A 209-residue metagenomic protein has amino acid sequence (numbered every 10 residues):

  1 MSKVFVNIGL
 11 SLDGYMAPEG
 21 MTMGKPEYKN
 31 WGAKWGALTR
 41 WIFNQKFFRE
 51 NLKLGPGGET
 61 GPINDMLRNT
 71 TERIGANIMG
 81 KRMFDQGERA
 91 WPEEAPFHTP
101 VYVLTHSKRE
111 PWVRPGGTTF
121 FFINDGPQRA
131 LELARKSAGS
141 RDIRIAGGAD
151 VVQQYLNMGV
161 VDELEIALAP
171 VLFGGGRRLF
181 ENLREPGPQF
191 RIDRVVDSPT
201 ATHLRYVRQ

Functional and structural regions predicted by a protein language model:
M1-Q209: Enzymes that bind and transform nitrogen-containing heteroaromatic metabolites
